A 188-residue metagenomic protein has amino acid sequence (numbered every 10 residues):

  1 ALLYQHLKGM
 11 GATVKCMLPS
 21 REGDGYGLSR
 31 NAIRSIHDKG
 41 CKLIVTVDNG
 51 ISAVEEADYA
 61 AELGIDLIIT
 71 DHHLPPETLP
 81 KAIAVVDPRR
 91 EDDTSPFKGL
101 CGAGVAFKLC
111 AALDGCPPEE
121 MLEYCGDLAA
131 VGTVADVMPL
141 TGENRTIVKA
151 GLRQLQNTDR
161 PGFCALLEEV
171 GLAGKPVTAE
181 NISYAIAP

Functional and structural regions predicted by a protein language model:
A1-P188: Replace "Mg2+/Mn2+-dependent" with "divalent metal-dependent
